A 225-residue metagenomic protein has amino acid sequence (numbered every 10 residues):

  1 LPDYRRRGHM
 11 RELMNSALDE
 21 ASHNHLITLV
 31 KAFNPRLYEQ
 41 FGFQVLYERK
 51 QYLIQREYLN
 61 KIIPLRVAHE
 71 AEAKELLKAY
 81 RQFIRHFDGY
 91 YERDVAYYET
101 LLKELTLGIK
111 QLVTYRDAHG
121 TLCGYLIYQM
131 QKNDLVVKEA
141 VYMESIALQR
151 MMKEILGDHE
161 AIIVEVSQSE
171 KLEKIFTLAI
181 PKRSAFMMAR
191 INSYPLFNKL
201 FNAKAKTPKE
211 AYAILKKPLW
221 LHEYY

Functional and structural regions predicted by a protein language model:
L1-D3: Active-site acidic-Proline motif in GNAT/NAT acetyltransferases
R6-D19, M143-L156: Conserved acetyl-CoA-binding loop-helix of GNAT-fold acetyltransferases
M14, D19-F33, G157-S169: Conserved GNAT acetyl-CoA-binding A-motif
S22, Q44-V141, S145: Amide-forming acyltransferase catalytic core, primarily the GNAT-like/NAT-type and related acyltransferase folds
F33-P35, F43: Beta-hairpin (beta-strand-turn-beta-strand) motif
G42-N60, K138-I146, K153-Y225: Active-site/acyl-donor-binding loops of N-acyltransferases
